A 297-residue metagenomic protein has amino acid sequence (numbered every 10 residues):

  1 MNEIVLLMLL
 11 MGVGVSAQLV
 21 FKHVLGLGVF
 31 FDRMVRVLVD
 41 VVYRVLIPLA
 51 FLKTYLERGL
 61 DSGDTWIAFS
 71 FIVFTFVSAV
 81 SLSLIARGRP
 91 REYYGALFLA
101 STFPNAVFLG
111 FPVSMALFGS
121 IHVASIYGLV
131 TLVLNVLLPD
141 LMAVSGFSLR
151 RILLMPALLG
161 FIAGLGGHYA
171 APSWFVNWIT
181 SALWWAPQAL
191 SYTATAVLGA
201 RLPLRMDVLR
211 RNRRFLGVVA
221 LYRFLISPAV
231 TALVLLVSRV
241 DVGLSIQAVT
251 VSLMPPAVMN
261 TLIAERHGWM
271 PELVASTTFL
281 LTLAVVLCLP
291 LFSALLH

Functional and structural regions predicted by a protein language model:
M1-H297: Alpha-helical transmembrane segments of multi-pass small-molecule/ion transporters
